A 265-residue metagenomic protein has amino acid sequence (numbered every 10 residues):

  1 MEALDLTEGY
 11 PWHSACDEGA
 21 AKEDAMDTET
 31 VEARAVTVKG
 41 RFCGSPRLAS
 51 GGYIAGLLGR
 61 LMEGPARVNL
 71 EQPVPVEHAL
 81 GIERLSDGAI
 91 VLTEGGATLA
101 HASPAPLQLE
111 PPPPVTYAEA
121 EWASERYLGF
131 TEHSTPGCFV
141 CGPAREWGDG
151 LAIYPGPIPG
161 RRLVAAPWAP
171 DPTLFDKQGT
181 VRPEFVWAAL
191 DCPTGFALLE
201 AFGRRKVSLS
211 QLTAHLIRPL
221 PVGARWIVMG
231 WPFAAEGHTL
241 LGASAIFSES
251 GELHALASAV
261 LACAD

Functional and structural regions predicted by a protein language model:
E2-A35, D87-T180: Non-catalytic linker/capping segments at the edges of enzyme domains
R34-G44: Generic N-terminal amphipathic, Lys/Arg-enriched alpha-helix
T37-V38, N69, P167-A169, H215 (+1 more regions): Generic structural detector for well-ordered beta-strands
F42-A49, I54-S86, P193-V228: Hydrophobic beta-strand-centered segment that forms part of the acyl-chain substrate-binding groove
E63, Q72-P143, L220-V222, W231-D265: HotDog/MaoC-like acyl-thioester-processing domains
R67, A152, A165-P167, I227-M229 (+2 more regions): Ordered hydrophobic segments in well-structured contexts
A152-I217: A mid-sequence, solvent-exposed acidic-amphipathic segment
